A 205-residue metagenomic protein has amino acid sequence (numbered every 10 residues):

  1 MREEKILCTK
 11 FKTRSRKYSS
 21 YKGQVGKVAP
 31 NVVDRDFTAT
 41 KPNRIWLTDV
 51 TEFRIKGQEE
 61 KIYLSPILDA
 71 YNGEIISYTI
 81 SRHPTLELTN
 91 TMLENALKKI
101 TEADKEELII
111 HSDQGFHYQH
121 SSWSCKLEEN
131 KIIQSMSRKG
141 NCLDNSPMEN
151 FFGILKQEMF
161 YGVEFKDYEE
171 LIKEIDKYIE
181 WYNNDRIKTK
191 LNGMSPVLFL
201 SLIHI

Functional and structural regions predicted by a protein language model:
M1, V33, D49, I67 (+9 more regions): Mobile genetic element proteins and their domesticated derivatives, centered on retroelements and DNA transposons
M1-K41, N141, P196-L200: Basic, flexible linker segments flanking DNA-binding modules in nucleic acid-interacting mobile-element proteins
S20, S112-Q114, H120-S121, M136-K156 (+2 more regions): RNase H-like two-metal-ion nuclease catalytic core shared by retroviral integrases and related mobile-element nucleases
R35-I76, H83: An active-site-proximal beta-strand-loop segment
E60, T79-A103: Active-site beta-loop-alpha junctions of metal-dependent nucleic acid enzymes, especially the RNase H-like/DDE
K173-G193: K/E-rich alpha-helical interaction surfaces of small helical-bundle regulatory domains
I203-I205: Conserved small/polar residues in nucleotide/adenosyl-binding loops
